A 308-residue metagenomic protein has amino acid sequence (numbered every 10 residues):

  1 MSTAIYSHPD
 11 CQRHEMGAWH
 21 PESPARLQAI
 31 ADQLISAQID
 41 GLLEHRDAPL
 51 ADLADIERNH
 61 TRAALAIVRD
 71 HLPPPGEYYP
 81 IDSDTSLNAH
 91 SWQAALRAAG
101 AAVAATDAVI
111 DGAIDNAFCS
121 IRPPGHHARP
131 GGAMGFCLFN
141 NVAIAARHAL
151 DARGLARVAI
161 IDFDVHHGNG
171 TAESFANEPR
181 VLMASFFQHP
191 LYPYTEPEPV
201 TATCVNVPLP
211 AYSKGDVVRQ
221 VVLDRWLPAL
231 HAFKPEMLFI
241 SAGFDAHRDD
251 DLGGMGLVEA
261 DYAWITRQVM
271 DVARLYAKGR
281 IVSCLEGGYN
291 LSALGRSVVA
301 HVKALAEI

Functional and structural regions predicted by a protein language model:
M1-I308: HDAC/HDAC-like amidohydrolase catalytic core signature
